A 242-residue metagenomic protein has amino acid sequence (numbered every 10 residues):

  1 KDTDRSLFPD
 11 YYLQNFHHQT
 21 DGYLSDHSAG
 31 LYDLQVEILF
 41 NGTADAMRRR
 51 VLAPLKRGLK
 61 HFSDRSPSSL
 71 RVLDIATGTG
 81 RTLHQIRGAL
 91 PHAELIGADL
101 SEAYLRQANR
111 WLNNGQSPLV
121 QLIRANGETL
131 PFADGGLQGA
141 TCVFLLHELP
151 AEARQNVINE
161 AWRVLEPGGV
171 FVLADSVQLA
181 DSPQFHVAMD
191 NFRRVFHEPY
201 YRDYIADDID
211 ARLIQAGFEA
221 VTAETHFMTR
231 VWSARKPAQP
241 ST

Functional and structural regions predicted by a protein language model:
K1-R57: Conserved Class I S-adenosyl-L-methionine-dependent methyltransferase catalytic core
R71-L73, Q138: Conserved beta-strand elements of the Class I
L73-D74, T79-T129: Class I SAM-dependent methyltransferase SAM/SAH-binding core
E128-A140: A short acidic, Gly/Pro-enriched loop at the edge of an enzyme's catalytic core that lines a small-molecule cofactor
Q138-E152: A short SAM/SAH-binding and catalytic strip from SAM-dependent methyltransferases
Q155, V172-A216, A220-H226: C-terminal alpha-helical "lid/dimerization" subdomain adjacent to the S-adenosyl-L-methionine
Q155-P167: A short glycine-rich, Lys/Arg-flanked "PGG" loop and its adjoining helix->strand segment in the class I
A216-T242: Core SAM-dependent methyltransferase catalytic element
